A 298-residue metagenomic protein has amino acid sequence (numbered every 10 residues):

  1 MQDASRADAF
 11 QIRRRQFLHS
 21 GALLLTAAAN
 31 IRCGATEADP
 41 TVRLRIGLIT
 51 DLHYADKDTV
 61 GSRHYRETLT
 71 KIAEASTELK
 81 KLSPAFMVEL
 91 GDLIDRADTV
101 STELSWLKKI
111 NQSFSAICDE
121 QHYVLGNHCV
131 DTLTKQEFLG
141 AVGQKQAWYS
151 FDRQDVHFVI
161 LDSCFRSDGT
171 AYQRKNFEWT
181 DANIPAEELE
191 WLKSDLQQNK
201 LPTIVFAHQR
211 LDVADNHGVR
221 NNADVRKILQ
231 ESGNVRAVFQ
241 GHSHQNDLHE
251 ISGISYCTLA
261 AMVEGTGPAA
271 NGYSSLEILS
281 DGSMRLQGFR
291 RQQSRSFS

Functional and structural regions predicted by a protein language model:
M1-I12: N-terminal secretory signal peptides
I12-N30: N-terminal export leaders
G34-E103, S194: N-terminal active-site segment of His-dependent metallophosphoesterases
I49-T50, M87-G91, Q121-N127, I204-A207 (+2 more regions): Active-site neighborhood of phospho(di)ester-bond hydrolases with catalytic His/Asp-centered motifs
H53, L93-I94, H128-V130, C164 (+3 more regions): Catalytic metal-binding/acid-base residues of hydrolase active sites
I94, L196-A214: Short acidic, glycine-rich surface-loop motifs adjacent to enzyme active sites
D98-K193, Q197-Q198, D224-N234, L248-Q287: Extended active-site neighborhood of metal-dependent phosphoesterases/phosphodiesterases
Q287-F297: Short, solvent-exposed aromatic-acidic interface loops
